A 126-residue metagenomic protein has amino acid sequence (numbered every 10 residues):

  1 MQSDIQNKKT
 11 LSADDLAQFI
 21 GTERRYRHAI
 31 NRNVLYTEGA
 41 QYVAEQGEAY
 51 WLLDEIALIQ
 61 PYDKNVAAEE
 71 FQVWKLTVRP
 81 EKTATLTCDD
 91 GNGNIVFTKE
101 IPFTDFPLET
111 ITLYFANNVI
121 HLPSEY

Functional and structural regions predicted by a protein language model:
M1-V96: N-terminal "domain-start" segment
T87-Y126: Short, compact, well-ordered microdomains
